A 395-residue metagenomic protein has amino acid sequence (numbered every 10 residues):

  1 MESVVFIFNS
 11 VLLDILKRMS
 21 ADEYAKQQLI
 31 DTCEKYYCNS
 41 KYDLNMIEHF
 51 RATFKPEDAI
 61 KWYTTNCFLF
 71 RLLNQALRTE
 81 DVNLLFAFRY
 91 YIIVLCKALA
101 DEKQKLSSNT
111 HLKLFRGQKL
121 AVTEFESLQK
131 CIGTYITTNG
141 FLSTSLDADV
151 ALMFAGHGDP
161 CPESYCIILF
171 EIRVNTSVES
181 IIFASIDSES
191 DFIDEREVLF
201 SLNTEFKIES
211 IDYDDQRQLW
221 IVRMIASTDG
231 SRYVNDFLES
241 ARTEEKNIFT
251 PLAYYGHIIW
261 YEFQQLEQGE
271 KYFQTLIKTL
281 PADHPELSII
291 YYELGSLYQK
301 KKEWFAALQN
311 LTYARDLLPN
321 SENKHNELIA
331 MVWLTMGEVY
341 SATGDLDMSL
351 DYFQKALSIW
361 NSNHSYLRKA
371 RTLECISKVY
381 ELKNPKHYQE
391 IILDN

Functional and structural regions predicted by a protein language model:
M1-N395: Mono-ADP-ribosyltransferase
